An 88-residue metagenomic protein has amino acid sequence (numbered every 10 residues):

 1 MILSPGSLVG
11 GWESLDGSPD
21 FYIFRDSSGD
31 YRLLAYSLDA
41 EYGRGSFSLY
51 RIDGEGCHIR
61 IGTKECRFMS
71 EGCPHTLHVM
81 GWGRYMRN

Functional and structural regions predicted by a protein language model:
S4-P19: Tryptophan-anchored aromatic micro-motifs
G11-E13, H58, T76: Residue-level detector of beta-strand face positions
G17-D20, E41, K64-C66, G81-G83: Short acidic/polar mixed-charge low-complexity motifs
G17-H58: N-terminal glycine/threonine-rich, aromatic-flanked beta-hairpin/loop signature
R67-H75: Extended Gly/Ser/Thr-rich low-complexity repeat segments, especially those forming or decorating extracellular
H78-N88: Edge beta-strand at a domain terminus
